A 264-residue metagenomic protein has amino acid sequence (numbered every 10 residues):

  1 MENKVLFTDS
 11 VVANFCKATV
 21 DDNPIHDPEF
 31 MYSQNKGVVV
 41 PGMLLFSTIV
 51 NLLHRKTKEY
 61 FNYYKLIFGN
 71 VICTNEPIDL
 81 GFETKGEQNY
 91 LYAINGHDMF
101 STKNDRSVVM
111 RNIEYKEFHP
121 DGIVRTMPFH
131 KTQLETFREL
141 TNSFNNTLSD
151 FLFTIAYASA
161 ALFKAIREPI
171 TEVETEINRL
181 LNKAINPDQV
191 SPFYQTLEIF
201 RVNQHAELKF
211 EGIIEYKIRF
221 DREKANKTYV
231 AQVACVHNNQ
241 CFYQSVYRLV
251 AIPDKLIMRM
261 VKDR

Functional and structural regions predicted by a protein language model:
M1-N3, K58-Y63, I67-Q133, R201-R264: HotDog/MaoC-like acyl-thioester-processing domains
M1-V38, M110-E172: Catalytic strand-loop segment that frames the active site of acyl-thioester-processing enzymes
A13, A18-D21, M31-Y32, L45-F46 (+4 more regions): A generic structural micro-environment signature that highlights single residues at secondary-structure boundaries
C16, V20-H26, L45, T147-T228 (+1 more regions): Acidic/His-leaning functional-site neighborhoods
D21, H26-E29, L53, T57 (+3 more regions): General "foldedness" signal
Q34-T74, E174-E198: Extended, compositionally biased flexible segments
I49-T57, F82, T141, A158-I166 (+2 more regions): Hydrophobic, Leu/Ile/Phe/Ala-enriched alpha-helical segments that form helix-helix packing faces
